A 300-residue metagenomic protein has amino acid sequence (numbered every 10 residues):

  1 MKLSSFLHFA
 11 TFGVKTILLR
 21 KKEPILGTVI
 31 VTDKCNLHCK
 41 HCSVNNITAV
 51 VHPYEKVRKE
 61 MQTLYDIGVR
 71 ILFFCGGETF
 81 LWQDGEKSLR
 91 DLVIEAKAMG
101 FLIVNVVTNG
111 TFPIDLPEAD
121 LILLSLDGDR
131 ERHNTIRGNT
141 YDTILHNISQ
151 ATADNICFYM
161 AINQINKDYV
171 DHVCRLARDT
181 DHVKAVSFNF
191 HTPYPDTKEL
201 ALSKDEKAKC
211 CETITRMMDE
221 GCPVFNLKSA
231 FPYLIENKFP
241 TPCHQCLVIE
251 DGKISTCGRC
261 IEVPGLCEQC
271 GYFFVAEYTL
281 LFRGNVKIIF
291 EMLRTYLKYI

Functional and structural regions predicted by a protein language model:
M1-N46, L234-C246, G258, G265-C270 (+3 more regions): N-terminal pre-core extensions flanking Radical SAM catalytic domains
L3-N109, P113: Conserved alpha-helical substructure of the radical SAM core
N46, G76, T108, L126 (+3 more regions): Residues that line or immediately flank small-molecule/substrate-binding pockets and catalytic motifs
H52, K87-R90, M99, D120-L121 (+4 more regions): Radical SAM enzyme [4Fe-4S]-AdoMet core and its adjacent flexible, acidic and glycine-rich loops/tails across
H52-M61, L280-L293: Short cysteine/histidine-rich metal-coordination sites, predominantly Zn2+-binding motifs
G100-N109, C246-V248, G252-T256: Short, hydrophobic beta-strand segments that form beta-sheet elements in well-ordered domains
F112-D120: Short loop/helix-cap segments at secondary-structure boundaries that form the rim of catalytic
